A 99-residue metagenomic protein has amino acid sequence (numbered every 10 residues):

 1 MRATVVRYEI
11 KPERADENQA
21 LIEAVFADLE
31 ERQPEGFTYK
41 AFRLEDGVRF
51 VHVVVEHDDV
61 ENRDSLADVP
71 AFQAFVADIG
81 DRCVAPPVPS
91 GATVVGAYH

Functional and structural regions predicted by a protein language model:
R2, Q33, D46-V48: Residue-level preference for beta-strand/loop junctions
R2-Y8: Active-site-flanking beta-strand signature of metal-NTP-handling nucleotidyl enzymes and homologous cyclase-like
V6, N18, Y39, H52-E56: Polar/charged side chains located within well-ordered beta-strands of beta-rich proteins
E9-A20: Short, surface-exposed ligand-recognition loops at beta-strand->loop->(often short) alpha-helix junctions that present
P12, G47-R49, H57-N62: Short, charged/polar surface micro-motifs in flexible loops or helix N-caps
A24, D28-T38, V55-S90: An amphipathic, aromatic/His-enriched active-site/gating alpha helix that lines ligand/cofactor pockets
F42-L44: Short beta-strand micro-motifs enriched in acidic
A92-H99: Short, low-order "capping/linker" segments at domain edges
